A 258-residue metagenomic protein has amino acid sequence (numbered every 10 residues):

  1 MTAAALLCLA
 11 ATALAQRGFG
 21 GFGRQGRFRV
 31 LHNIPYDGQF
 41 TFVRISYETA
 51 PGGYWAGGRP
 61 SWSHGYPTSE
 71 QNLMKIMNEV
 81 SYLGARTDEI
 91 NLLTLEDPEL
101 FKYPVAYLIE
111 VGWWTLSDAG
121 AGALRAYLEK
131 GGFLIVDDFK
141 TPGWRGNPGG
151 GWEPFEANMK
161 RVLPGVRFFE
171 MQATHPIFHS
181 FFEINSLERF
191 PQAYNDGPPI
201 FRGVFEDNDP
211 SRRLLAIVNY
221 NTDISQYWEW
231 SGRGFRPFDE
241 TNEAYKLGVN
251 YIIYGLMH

Functional and structural regions predicted by a protein language model:
M1-A5: Bacterial N-terminal signal peptides that target proteins for export
L6-A15: Sec/Tat signal peptide C-region and signal peptidase I cleavage site
L14-V105, I109-G112, D223-I224, W230-H258: Aromatic-Pro/Gly-enriched surface loop or interdomain linker that acts as a lid/target-recognition segment
F22-G26, A50-Y54, T141-S231, E240 (+2 more regions): An acidic, glycine-rich "communication" segment
F42, L100, V105-W152: Short alpha-beta junction capping motif
L83-L93, V136-F139, V166-T174: Surface-exposed patches in mature extracellular/periplasmic domains of secreted proteins
G132, L163-P164, L256: Hydrophobic/aromatic-lined pockets within catalytic cores
